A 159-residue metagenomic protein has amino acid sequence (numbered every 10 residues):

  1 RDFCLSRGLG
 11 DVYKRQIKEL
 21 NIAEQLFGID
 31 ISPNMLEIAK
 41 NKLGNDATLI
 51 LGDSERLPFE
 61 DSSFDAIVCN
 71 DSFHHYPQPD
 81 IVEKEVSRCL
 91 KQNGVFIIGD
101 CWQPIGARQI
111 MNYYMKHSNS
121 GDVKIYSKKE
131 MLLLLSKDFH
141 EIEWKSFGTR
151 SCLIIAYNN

Functional and structural regions predicted by a protein language model:
D2-L9, Y13: Single conserved hydrophobic/aromatic residue that forms the stacking wall/gate of nucleotide- or nucleobase-binding
L9, F64-D65: Local beta-strand N-terminus motif with an aromatic residue
D11-R56: Class I SAM-dependent methyltransferase SAM/SAH-binding core
R15-Q16, I97-I154: C-terminal alpha-helical "lid/dimerization" subdomain adjacent to the S-adenosyl-L-methionine
V68: A conserved beta-strand element that flanks and buttresses the S-adenosyl-L-methionine
D71-S72: Short catalytic micro-motifs in class I SAM-dependent methyltransferases
D80-Q92: A short glycine-rich, Lys/Arg-flanked "PGG" loop and its adjoining helix->strand segment in the class I
I155-N159: C-terminal lobe and adjacent flexible extensions of AdoMet/dcAdoMet transferase-like proteins
